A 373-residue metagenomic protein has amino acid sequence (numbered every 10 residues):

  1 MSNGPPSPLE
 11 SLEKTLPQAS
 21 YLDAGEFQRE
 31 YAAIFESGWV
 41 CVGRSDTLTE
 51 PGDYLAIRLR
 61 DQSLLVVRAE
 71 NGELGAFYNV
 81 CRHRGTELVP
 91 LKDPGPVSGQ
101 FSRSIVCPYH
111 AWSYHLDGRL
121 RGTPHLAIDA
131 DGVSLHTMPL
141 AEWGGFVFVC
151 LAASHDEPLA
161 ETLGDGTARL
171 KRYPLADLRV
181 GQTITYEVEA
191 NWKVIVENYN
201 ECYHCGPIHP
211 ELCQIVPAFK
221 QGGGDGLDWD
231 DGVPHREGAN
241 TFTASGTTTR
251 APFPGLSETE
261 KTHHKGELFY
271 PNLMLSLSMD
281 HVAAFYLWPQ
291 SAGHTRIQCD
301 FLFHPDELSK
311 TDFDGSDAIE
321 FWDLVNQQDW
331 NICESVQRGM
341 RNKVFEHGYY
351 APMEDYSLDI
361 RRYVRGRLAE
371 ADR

Functional and structural regions predicted by a protein language model:
M1-S20, A176: Short, contiguous pre-domain boundary segments
S20-L59: Non-catalytic accessory segments flanking enzyme active sites
E30, V80-C81, V106, I195 (+1 more regions): Short hydrophobic core segments
F35-W39, T86, H204: Generic structural signal for secondary-structure transition and capping sites
S37-T49, L120-H125, G266-P271: Short Pro/Gly-enriched beta-strand edge/turn motifs at strand-loop
V42, L88, L120, L212 (+1 more regions): Short clusters of hydrophobic/aromatic residues that line enzyme substrate/ligand-binding pockets
T47-A153, E157-G164: Rieske [2Fe-2S] iron-sulfur-binding domain
F146-F148, A152-R373: C-terminal catalytic domain of Rieske-type non-heme iron oxygenases
